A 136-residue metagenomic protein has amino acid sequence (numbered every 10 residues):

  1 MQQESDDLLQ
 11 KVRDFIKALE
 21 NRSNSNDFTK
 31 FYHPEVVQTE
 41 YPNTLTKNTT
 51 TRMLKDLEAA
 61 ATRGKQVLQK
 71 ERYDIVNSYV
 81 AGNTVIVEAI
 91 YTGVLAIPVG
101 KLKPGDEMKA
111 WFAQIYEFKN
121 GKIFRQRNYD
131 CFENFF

Functional and structural regions predicted by a protein language model:
M1-Q2, R13, Y41-L54, L95-A96 (+1 more regions): Short, charge-rich amphipathic segments
Q2-E4, E58-F136: A beta-strand edge to alpha-helix "cap/lid" segment located at domain peripheries
S5, S25-G82: A solvent-exposed, acidic/Ser-Thr-rich amphipathic alpha-helical stretch
L8: Ligand-binding pocket scaffold of soluble enzyme catalytic domains
V12-F15, D27-T29, V36, M53 (+4 more regions): Hydrophobic pocket/interface hotspot
